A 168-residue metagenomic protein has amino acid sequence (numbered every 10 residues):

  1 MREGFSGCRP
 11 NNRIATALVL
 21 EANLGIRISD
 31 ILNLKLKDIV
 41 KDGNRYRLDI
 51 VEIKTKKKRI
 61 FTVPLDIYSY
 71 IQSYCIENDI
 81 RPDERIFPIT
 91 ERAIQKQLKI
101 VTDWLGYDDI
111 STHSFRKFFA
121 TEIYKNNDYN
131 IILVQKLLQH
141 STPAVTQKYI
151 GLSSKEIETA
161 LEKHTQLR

Functional and structural regions predicted by a protein language model:
M1-L24: Basic, Lys/Arg- and aromatic-enriched nucleic-acid-binding interface segment
F5-R9, K96-K136: Short, basic (Lys/Arg/His-rich) helix/loop patches that form interaction surfaces in the mid-to-C-terminal regions
A15, I26, D128-Y129, S141: Residue-level signal for the short linker/turn that defines the boundary of a DNA-recognition helix
A17, S29-L34, V134: Alpha-helix N-cap/helix-start motif at helix boundaries, enriched for small hydrophobics
N33-I67: Conserved tyrosine-mediated DNA breakage-rejoining catalytic core shared by Y-recombinases
I39-G43, Y129-I150, K155: Short, polar N-cap/turn motifs at the start of nucleic acid-interacting alpha helices
I53-Q72, R81-I100: C-terminal catalytic core of Y-nucleophile DNA break-rejoin enzymes
T62, D66, G151-R168: DNA/chromatin major-groove-contacting recognition/catalytic segments
